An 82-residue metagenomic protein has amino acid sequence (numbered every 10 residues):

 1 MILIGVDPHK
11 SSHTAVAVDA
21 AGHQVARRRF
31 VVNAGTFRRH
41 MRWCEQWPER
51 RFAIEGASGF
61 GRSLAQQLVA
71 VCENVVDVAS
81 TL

Functional and structural regions predicted by a protein language model:
M1-L82: Phosphate- and other anionic-substrate recognition elements at nucleic-acid/protein interfaces
